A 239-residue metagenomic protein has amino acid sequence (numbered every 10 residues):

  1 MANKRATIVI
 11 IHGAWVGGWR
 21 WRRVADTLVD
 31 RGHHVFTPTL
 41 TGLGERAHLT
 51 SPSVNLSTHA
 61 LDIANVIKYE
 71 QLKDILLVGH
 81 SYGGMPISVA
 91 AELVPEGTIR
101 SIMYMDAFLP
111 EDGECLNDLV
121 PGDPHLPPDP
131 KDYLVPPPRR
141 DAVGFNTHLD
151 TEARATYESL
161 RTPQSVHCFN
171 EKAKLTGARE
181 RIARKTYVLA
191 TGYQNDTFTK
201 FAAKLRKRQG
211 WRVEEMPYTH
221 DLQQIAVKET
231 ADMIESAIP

Functional and structural regions predicted by a protein language model:
N3-A47: Conserved HGGG/HGGXW glycine-rich cap/lid loop of the alpha/beta-hydrolase fold
H34, G42-L76, E92-V94, N117-P121: Active-site loop/oxyanion-hole signature of alpha/beta-hydrolase fold enzymes
P52, E92-L93, G97-R139, C168 (+2 more regions): Flexible "cap/lid" loop of the alpha/beta hydrolase fold
V78-G79, G83, I87: Gly/Ala-rich beta-loop-alpha elbow adjacent to hydrolase catalytic centers
S159-A178, Y193: Active-site nucleophile elbow and catalytic-triad environment of alpha/beta-hydrolase enzymes
R181, Y187-L189: Short beta-strand/loop motif that positions the catalytic acidic residue of the alpha/beta-hydrolase fold
T191-Q224, E229, S236-A237: Conserved loop-alpha-helix segment in the C-terminal half of the alpha/beta-hydrolase fold that carries the catalytic
